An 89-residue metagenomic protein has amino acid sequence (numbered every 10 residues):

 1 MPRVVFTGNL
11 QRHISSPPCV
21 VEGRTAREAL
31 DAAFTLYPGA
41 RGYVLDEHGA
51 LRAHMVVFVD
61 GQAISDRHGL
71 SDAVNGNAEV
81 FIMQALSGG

Functional and structural regions predicted by a protein language model:
M1-G88: Ubiquitin-like/PB1-type beta-grasp interaction modules and other compact soluble beta-rich domains
